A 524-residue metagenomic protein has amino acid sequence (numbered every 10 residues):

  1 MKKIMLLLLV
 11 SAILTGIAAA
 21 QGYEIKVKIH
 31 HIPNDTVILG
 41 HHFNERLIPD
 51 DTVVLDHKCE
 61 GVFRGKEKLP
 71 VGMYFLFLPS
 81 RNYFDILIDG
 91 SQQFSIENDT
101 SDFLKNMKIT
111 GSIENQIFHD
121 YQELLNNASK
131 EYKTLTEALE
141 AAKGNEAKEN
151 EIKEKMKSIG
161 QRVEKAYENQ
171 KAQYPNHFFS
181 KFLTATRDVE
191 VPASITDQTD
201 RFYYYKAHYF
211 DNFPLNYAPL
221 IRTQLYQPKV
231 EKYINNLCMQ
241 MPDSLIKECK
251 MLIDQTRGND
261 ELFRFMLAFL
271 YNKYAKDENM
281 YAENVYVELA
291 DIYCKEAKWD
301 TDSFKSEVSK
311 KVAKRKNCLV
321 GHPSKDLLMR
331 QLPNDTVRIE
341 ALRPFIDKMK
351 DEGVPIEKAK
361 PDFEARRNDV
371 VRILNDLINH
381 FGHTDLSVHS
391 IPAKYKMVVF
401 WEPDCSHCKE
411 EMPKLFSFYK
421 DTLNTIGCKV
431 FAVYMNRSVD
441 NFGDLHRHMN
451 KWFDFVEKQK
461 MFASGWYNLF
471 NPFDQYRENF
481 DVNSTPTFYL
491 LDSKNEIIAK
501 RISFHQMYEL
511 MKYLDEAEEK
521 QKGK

Functional and structural regions predicted by a protein language model:
M1-K28, Y434, K500, A517-K524: Bacterial Sec-dependent N-terminal signal peptides
Q21-P175, F182-N212: A non-transmembrane, solvent-exposed segment enriched in polar/low-complexity residues
T36, D51-T52, T100, S244 (+3 more regions): Coil residues (strongly favoring Ser/Thr
T186, N471-D515: Thiol/disulfide oxidoreductase modules built on the thioredoxin-like
Q198-S244: A recognition module on extended beta-rich or small alphabeta surfaces enriched in W/G with H and D/E
D243-V371, G523-K524: N-terminal targeting signals for export/organelle localization
P344-E352, E357-A365, V371-F416, K429-V433: Short active-site neighborhood of thiol/selenol oxidoreductases, capturing the structured segment around
K409-K458, F473-R477: Structural microenvironment flanking redox-active thiols in thiol-disulfide oxidoreductases
